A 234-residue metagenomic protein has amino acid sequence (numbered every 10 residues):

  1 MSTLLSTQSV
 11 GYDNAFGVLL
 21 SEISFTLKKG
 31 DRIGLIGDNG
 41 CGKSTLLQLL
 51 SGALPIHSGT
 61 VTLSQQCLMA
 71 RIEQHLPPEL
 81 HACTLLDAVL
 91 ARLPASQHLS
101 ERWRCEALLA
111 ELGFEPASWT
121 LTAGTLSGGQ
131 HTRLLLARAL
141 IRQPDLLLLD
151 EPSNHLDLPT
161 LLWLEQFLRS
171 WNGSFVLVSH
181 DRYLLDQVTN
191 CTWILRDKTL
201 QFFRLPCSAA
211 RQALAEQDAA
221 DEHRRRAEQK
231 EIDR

Functional and structural regions predicted by a protein language model:
M1-D221, R225: ABC ATP-binding cassette signature C-motif
R226-R234: Short cytosolic helices in intracellular loops of multi-pass membrane proteins
